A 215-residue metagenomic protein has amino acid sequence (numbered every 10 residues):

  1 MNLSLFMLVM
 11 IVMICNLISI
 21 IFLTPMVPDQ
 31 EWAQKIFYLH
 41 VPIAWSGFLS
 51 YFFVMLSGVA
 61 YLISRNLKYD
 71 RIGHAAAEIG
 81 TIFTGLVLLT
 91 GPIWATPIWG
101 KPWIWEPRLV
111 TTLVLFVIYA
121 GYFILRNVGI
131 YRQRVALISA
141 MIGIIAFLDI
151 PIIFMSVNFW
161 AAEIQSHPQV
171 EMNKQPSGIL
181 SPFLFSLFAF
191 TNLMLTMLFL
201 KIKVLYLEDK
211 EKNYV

Functional and structural regions predicted by a protein language model:
M1-V215: Polytopic transmembrane helical bundles with strong interfacial aromatic enrichment
